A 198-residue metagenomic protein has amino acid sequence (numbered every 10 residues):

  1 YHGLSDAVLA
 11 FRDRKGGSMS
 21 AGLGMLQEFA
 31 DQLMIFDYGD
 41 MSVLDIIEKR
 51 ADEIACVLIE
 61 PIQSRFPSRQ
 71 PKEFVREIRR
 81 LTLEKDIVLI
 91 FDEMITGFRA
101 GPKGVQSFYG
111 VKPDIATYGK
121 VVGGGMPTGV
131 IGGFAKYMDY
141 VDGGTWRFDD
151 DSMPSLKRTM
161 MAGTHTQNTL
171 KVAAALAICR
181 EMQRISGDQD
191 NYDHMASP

Functional and structural regions predicted by a protein language model:
Y1-P198: Conserved N-terminal phosphate-binding loop of PLP-dependent enzymes in the Aspartate aminotransferase
